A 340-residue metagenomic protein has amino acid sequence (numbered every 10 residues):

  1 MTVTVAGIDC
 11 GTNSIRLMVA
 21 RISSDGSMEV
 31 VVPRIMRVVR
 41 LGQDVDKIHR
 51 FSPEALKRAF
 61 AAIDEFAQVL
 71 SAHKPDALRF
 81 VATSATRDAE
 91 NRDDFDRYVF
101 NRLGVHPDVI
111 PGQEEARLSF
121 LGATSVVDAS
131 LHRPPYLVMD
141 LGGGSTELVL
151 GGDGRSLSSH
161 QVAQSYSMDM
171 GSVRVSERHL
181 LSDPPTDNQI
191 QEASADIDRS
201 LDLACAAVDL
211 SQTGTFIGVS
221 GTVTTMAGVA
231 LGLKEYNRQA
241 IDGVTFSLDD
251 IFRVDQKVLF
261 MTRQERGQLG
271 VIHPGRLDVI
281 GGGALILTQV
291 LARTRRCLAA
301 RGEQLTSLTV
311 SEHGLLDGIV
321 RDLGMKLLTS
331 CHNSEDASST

Functional and structural regions predicted by a protein language model:
M1-V30: N-terminal basic/disordered segments at the start of proteins
V5, I22, R40, D44-A72 (+3 more regions): Helical "lid/coupling" subdomains associated with nucleotide-phosphate turnover
C10, I35-V39: A structural signal for short, well-ordered beta-strand segments
T12-S14, T83, A123, G142-L148 (+1 more regions): Ser/Thr-glycine-rich phosphate-binding loops at phosphate-binding pockets of nucleotides, nucleotide cofactors
M18-V19, V31-I35, V149, S165-Y166: Beta-strand scaffold of nucleotide-dependent catalytic cores
D25-P33, S156-Q164: Beta-strand initiation motifs
A77-F80: Conserved beta-strand/loop subsegment of P-loop NTPase cores
L137-M139: A short, small-residue-rich loop immediately preceding and capping a beta-strand
